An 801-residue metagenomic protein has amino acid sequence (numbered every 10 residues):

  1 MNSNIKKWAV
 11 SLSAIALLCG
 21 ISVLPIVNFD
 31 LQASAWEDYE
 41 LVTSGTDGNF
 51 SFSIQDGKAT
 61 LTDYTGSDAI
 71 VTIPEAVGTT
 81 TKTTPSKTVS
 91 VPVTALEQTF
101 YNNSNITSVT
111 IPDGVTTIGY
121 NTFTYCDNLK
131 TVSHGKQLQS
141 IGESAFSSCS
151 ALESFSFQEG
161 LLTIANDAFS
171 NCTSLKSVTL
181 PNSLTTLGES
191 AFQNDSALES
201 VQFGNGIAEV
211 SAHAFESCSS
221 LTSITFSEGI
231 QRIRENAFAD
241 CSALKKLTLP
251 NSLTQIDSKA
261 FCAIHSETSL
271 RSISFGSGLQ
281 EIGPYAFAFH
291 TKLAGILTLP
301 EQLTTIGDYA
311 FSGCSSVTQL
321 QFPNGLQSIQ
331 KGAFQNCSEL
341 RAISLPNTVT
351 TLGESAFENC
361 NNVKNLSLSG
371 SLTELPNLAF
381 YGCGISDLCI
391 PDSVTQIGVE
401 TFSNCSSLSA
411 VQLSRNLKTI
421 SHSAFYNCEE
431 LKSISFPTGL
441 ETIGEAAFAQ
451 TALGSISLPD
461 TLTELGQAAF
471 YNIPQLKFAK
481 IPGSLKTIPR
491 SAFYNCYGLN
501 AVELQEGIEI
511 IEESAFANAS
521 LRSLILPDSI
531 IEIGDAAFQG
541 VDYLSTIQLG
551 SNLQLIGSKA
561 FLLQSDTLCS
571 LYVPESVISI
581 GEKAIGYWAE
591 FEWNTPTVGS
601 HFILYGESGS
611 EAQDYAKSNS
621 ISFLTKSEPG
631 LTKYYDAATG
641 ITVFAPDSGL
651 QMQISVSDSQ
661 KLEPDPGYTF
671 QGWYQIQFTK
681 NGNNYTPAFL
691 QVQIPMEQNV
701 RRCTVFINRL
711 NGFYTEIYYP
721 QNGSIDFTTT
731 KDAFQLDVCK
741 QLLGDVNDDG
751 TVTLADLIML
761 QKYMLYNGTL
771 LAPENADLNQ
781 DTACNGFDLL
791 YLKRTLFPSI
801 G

Functional and structural regions predicted by a protein language model:
N4-V27: Sec-dependent N-terminal signal peptides of Gram-positive bacterial secreted proteins and lipoproteins
W8, N49-F50, I54-G57, G66-T94 (+23 more regions): Structural signature of tandem-repeat unit edges
V23-S51, D56-K58, G801: Low-complexity, acidic Ser/Thr/Pro-rich repeat tracts that form intrinsically disordered stalk/linker regions of very
V23-V27, V738-G801: Cellulosome-associated attachment modules in secreted, modular CAZymes
G66, C383, A519, T625-L631 (+2 more regions): Short domain-boundary/entry signatures in modular proteins, especially in secreted/extracellular architectures
T99, G119-T122, G142-A145, A165-A168 (+20 more regions): Consensus positions within tandem repeat domains that build extended binding/scaffold surfaces
E628-G640, G682, R709-L742: Proteolytic cleavage junctions
L662-T704, R709: Proteolytic processing hotspots in large secreted/extracellular or virion-associated proteins and select intracellular
